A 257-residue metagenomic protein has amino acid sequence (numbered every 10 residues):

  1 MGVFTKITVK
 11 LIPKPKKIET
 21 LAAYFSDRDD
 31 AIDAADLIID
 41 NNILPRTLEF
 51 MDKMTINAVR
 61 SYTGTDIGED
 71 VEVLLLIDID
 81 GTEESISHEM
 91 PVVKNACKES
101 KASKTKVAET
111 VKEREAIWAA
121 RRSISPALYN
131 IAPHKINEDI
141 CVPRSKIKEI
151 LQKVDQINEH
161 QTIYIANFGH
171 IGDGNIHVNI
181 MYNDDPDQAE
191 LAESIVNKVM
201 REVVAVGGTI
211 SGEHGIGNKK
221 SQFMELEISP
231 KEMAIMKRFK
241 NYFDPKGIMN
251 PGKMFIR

Functional and structural regions predicted by a protein language model:
M1-G212, I216-R257: Noncatalytic alpha-helical scaffold of FAD-dependent oxidoreductases
